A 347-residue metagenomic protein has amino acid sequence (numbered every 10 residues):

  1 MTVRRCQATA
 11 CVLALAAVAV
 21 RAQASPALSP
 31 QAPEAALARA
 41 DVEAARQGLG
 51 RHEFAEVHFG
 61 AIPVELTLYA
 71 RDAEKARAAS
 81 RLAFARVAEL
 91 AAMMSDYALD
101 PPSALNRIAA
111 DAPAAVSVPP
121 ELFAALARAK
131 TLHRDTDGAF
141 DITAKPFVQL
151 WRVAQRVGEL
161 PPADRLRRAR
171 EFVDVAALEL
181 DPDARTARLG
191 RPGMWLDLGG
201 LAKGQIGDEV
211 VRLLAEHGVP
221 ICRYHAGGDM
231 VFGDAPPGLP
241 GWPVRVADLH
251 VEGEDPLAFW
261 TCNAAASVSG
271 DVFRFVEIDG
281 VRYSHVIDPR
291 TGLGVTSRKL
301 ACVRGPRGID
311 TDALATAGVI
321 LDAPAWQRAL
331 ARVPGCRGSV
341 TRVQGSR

Functional and structural regions predicted by a protein language model:
T2-R347: Mature catalytic core of soluble alpha/beta enzymes
